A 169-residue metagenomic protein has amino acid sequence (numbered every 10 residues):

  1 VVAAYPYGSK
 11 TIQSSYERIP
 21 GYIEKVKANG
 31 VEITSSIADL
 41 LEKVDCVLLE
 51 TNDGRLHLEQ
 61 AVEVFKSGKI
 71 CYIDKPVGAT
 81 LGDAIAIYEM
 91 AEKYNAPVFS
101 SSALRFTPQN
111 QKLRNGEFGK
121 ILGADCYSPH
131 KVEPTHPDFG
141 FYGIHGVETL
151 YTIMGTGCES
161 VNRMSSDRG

Functional and structural regions predicted by a protein language model:
V1, H57, I70, H130 (+1 more regions): Histidine-centered active-site/metal-ligand motif
V1-S67, E89-Y94, G155-T156, S166: N-terminal glycine-/serine-/threonine-rich beta1-alpha1-beta2 phosphate-ribose binding loop of Rossmann-like
V1-V2, F118-I121, C158: A broad structural signal for short, well-ordered beta-strand segments within beta-sheet-rich domains
Q13-E17, K112, H136-F139: Short aromatic-enriched loop/helix-cap "lid" or pocket-rim segments at secondary-structure transitions that line
S35, E42, R55, E59 (+4 more regions): Short, contiguous clusters of charged residues that form electrostatic/catalytic patches at enzyme active sites, used
S35, I73, S100-S102, N162-S165: Short loop/edge segments at beta-strand edges and connector loops that shape dinucleotide/nucleotide cofactor-binding
Y72, V77-H136, G146: A contiguous active-site-proximal alpha/beta segment in oxidoreductase catalytic domains
A124-G169: Rossmann-like dinucleotide-binding domain that binds NAD(P)(H)
